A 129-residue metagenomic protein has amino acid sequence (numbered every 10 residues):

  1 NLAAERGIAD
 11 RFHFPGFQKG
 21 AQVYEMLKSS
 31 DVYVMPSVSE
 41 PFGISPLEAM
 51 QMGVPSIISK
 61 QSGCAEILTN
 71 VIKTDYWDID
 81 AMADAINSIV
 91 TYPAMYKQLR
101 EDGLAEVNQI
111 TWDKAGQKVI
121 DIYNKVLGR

Functional and structural regions predicted by a protein language model:
N1-Q18: Nucleotide-activated donor-binding/catalytic signature segment of Leloir-type glycosyltransferases, i.e., the conserved
F17-Q18, E25-S30: Short alpha-helical donor nucleotide-sugar binding micro-motif in glycosyltransferases
V38: Aromatic "clamp/platform" in nucleotide-sugar-dependent glycosyltransferases that forms part of the donor/acceptor
G43-P46, C64: Short glycine/serine-rich donor-binding loops of glycosyltransferases
P55-I58: Short hydrophobic beta-strand element within catalytic cores of glycosyltransferases and related nucleotide-activated
V71-D80, S88-P93: Conserved acidic donor-binding segment of nucleotide-sugar-dependent glycosyltransferases
A94-K125: A charged, aromatic-enriched C-terminal amphipathic alpha-helix characteristic of glycosyltransferases across folds
